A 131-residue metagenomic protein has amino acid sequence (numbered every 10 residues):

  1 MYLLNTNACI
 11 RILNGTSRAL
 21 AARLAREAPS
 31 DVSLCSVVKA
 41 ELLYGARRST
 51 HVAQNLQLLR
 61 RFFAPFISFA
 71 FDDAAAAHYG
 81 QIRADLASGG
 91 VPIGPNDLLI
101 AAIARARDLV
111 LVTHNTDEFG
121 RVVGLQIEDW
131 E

Functional and structural regions predicted by a protein language model:
M1-L34, Y44-R61, S88: Short, well-structured N-terminal submotif of metal-dependent ribonuclease cores
N5, C35, P92-G94, N115: Histidine- and aromatic-rich ligand-binding microenvironments
N5-T6, L42, Y79, A104 (+1 more regions): Generic structural signal for small/hydrophobic residues in well-ordered secondary structure, especially within
A8-C9, V38, A75, L99 (+1 more regions): Alpha-helix capping/helix-boundary segments
N14, F66-V112: Active-site neighborhoods of divalent-metal-dependent phosphate/nucleic-acid chemistry enzymes
S36, D72, E131: Residues at the C-termini of beta-strands that transition into short coil/loop
A101, R105-E131: Acidic, PIN/NYN-like endoribonuclease modules and their adjacent C-terminal/linker elements
